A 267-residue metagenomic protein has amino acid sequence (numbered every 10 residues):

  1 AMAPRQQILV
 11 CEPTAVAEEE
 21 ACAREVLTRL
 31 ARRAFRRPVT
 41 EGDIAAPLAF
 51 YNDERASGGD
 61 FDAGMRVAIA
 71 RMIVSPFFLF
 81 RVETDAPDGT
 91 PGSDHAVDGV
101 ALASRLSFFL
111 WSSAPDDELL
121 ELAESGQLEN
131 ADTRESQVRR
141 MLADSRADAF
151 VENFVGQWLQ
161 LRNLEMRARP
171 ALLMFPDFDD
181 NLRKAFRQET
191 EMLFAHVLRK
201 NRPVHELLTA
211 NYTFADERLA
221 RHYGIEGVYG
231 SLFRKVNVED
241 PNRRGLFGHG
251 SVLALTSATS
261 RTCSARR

Functional and structural regions predicted by a protein language model:
A1-R267: Low-complexity, glycine/serine/threonine/alanine-rich intrinsically disordered linker and propeptide segments
